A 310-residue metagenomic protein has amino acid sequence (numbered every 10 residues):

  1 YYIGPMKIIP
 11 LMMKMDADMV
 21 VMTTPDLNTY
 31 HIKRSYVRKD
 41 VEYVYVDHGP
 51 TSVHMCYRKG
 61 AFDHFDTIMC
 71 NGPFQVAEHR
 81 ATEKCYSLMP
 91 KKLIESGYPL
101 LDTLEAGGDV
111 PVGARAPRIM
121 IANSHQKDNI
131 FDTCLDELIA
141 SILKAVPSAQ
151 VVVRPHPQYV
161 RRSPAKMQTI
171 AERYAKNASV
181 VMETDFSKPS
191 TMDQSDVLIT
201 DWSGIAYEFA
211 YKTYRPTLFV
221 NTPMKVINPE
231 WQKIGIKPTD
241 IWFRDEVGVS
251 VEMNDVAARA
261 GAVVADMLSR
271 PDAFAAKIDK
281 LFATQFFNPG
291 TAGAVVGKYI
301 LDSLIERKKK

Functional and structural regions predicted by a protein language model:
Y1-E105: Active-site and donor-binding regions of nucleotide-sugar-utilizing enzymes
Y1-P5, S96, V180-T184, V247-R259: Short acidic-hydrophobic, aromatic-tinged amphipathic segments that line or gate anion-handling sites
G4-I8, A165-Y207, Y211-K212: Donor nucleotide-activated moiety binding/catalytic core segment of transferases that use nucleotide-activated donors
V21-M22, Y45, C70, I121 (+3 more regions): Redox-cofactor binding/interface segments in oxidoreductases and associated redox assembly factors
I32-T51, I139-S141, T213-V226: A short, gly/pro- and small-residue-rich
P90, G204-T284: Catalytic binding pocket for nucleotide-activated donors in carbohydrate/polymer assembly enzymes
P99-I170, L268, N288, A292: Conserved catalytic-core segment of nucleotide-activated headgroup transferases in glycan assembly
N288-K310: C-terminal alpha-helical cap of glycosyltransferases
